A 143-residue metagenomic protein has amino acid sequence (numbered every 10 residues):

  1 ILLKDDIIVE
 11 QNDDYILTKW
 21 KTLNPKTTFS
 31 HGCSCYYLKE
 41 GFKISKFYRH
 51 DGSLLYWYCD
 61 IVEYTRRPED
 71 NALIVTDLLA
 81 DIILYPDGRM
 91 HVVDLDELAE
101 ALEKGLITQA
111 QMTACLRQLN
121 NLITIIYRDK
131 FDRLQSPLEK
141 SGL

Functional and structural regions predicted by a protein language model:
I1, N24-T27, C35-Y37, R67-I74: Short, solvent-exposed secondary-structure boundary motifs
I1-H31: Charge-rich, low-complexity N-terminal segments
I7-I8, S34, L79-I83: Short, surface-exposed charged micro-motifs
T27-T65: Aromatic- and glycine-enriched beta-alpha-beta binding-site module
I44-K46, T76-L78, Q135-S136: Extended soluble regions of mature proteins
D51-G105: Conserved, surface-exposed functional patches that form binding/active-site neighborhoods
E97-I123: Short, surface-exposed, low-complexity cationic segments
C115-L143: Charged phosphate-binding loop/patch that engages nucleotide di/tri-phosphates or the phosphate backbone of nucleic
